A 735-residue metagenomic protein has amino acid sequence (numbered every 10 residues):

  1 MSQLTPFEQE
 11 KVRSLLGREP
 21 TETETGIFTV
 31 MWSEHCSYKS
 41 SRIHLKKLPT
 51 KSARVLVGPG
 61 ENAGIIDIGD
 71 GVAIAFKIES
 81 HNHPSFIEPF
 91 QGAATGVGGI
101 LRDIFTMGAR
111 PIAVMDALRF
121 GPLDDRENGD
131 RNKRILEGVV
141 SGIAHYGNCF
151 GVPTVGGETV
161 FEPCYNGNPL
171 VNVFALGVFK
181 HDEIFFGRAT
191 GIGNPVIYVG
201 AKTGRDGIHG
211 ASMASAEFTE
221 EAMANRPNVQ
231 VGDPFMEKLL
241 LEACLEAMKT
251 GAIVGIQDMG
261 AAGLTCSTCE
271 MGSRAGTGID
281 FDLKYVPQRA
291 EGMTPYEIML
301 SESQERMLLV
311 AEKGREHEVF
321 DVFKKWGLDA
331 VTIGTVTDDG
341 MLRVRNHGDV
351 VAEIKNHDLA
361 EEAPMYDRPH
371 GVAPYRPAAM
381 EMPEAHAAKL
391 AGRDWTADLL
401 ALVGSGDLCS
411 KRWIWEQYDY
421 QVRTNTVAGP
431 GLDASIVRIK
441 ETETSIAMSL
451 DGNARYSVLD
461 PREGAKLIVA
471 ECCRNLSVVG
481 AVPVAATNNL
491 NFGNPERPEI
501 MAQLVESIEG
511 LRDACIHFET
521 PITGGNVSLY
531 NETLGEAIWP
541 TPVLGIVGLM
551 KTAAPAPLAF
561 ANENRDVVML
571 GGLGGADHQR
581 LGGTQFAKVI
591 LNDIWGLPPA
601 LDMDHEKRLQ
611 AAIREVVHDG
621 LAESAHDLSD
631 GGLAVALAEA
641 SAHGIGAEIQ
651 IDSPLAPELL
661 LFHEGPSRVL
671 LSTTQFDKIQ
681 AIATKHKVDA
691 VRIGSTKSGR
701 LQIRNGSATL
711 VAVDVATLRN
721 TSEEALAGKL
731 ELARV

Functional and structural regions predicted by a protein language model:
M1-P59: Acidic/polar, glycine-rich intrinsically disordered N-terminal extensions of enzymes
S2, E8, L16-T25, G167-P169 (+10 more regions): Glycine-/charge-enriched secondary-structure boundary and capping motifs
R13-P20, T29, R131, N228-V231 (+1 more regions): A short N-terminal beta->alpha junction/helix N-cap motif
W32-C36, R42-T95, G99-L101, F105 (+6 more regions): Non-catalytic terminal/interface segments that mediate subunit docking, oligomerization, and allosteric communication
E61, I66-W326, T332, T337-M341 (+10 more regions): Mobile "lid/hinge" segments at catalytic clefts and subdomain interfaces of large enzymes
V140, I184-G187, I414, V458 (+1 more regions): Short histidine-centered beta-strand/loop micro-motifs that create catalytic or ligand/metal-coordination sites
I197, M448, V691-G694: Hydrophobic/aromatic beta-strand patches that form the interior of the parallel beta-sheet core in alpha/beta enzyme
